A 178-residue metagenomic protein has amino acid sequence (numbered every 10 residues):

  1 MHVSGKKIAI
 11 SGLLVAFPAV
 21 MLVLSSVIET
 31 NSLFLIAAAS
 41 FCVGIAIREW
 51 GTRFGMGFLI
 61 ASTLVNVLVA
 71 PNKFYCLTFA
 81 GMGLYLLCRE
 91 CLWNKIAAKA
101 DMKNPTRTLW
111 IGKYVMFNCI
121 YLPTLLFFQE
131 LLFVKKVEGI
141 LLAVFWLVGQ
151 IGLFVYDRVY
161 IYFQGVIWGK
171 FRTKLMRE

Functional and structural regions predicted by a protein language model:
H2-F54: Hydrophobic transmembrane alpha-helices
S4, L141-E178: Alpha-helical transmembrane segments and their cytosolic interface
I8-L13, F34, M56-I60, C76 (+4 more regions): Hydrophobic alpha-helical transmembrane segments
P18-L22, N66, M116-L125, V148-I161: Alpha-helical transmembrane segments of multipass membrane proteins
V23-S32, T63-C91: Interfacial aromatic-anchored transmembrane helix boundaries in multi-pass membrane proteins
L33-C42, P71-Y75, L109-I120: Alpha-helical transmembrane segments of integral membrane proteins, especially early/N-terminal helices
F79-L126: Short helix-perturbing small/polar motifs within transmembrane alpha-helices
F128-L141: Membrane-interface helix termini and inter-helical loops of multi-pass transporters
